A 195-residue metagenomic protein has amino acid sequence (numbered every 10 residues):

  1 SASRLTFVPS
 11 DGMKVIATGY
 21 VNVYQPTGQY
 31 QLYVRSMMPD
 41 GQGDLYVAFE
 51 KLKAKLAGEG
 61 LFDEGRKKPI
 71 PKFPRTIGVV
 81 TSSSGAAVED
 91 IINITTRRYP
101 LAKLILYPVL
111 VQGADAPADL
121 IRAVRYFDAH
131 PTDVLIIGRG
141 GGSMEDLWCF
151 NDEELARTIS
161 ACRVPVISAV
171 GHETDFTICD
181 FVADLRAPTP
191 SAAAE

Functional and structural regions predicted by a protein language model:
A2, Y30, M38, D63 (+3 more regions): Preference for short coil/turn "hinge" residues that link or interrupt alpha-helices
A2-T18: Short nucleic-acid-contacting surface segments enriched for D/E, G, S/T with interspersed K/R
G12, T18, G58-G60, G141-G142 (+1 more regions): Mixed-charge, polar/low-complexity N-terminal
M13, M37-M38, V109, M144: Detector for methionine-enriched segments
Y20-Y107: Short, glycine/charged-enriched hinge/interface segments at domain edges or termini
G78-E195: Short glycine/threonine-rich loop/turn motifs
